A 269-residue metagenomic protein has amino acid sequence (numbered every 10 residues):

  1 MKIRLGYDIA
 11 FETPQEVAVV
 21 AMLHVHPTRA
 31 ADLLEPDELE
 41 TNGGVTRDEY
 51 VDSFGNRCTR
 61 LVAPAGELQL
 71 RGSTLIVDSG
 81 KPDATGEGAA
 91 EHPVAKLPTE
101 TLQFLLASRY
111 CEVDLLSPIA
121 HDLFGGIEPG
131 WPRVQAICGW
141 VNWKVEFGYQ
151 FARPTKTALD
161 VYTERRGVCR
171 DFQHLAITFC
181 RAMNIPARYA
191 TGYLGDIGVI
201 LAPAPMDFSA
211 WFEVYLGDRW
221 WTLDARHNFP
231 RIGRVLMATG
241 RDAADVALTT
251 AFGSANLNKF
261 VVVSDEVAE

Functional and structural regions predicted by a protein language model:
M1-A89: Intrinsically disordered, low-complexity N-terminal segments that are enriched in acidic
T13, I76-G80, A95-G167, L175-I177 (+3 more regions): Secondary-structure boundary elements
A21, T41, A63, D78 (+5 more regions): Generic structural "secondary-structure junction" signal
E35, T46, P93, R153 (+3 more regions): Glycine-rich, flexible loop/turn motifs
N42-E49, G55-L61, T74-V77, L106-D114 (+3 more regions): Low-complexity, flexible helical/coil segments
G66, S73, I127, L201-P203: Glycine-centered loop/turn motifs
G86-P98: Short, His- and charge-rich active-site/binding loops that engage polyanionic ligands
G139, D171-K259: Hydrophobic/aromatic-rich core segments of domains that either
